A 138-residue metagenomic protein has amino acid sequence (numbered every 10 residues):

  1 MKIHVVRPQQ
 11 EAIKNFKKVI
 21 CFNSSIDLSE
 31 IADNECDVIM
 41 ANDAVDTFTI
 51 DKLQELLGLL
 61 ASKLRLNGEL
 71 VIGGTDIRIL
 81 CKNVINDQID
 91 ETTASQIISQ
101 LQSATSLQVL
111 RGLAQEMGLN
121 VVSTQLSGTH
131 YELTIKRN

Functional and structural regions predicted by a protein language model:
M1-E30, E69-N138: Class I (Rossmann-like) S-adenosyl-L-methionine-dependent methyltransferase catalytic domain, capturing the SAM-binding
V6, N42-D43, L64, G73: Short His-Asn-centered micro-motif
D27-A41: A short acidic, Gly/Pro-enriched loop at the edge of an enzyme's catalytic core that lines a small-molecule cofactor
D37-Q54: A short SAM/SAH-binding and catalytic strip from SAM-dependent methyltransferases
D51, L56, D87-D90: Hydrophobic alpha-helical segments
Q54-E69: A short glycine-rich, Lys/Arg-flanked "PGG" loop and its adjoining helix->strand segment in the class I
